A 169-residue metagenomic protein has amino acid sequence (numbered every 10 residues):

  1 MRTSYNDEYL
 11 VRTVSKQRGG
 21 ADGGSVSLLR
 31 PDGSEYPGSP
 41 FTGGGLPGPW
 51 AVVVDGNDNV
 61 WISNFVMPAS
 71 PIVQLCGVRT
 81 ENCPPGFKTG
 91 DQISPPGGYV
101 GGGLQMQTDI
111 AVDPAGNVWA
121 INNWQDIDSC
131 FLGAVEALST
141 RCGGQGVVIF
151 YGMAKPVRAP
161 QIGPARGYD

Functional and structural regions predicted by a protein language model:
M1-D169: Flexible "stalk/tail and boundary" regions
